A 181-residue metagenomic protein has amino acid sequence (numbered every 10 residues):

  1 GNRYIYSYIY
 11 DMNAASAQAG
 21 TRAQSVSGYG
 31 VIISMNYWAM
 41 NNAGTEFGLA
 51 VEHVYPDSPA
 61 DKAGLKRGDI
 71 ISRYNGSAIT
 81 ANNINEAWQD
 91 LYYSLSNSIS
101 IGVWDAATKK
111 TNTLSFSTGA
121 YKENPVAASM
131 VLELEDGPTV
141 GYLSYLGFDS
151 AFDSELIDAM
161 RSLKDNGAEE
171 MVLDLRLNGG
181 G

Functional and structural regions predicted by a protein language model:
G1-G48, S98, V103-A128: Extended, small/polar residue-biased N-terminal targeting/export presequences and adjacent propeptide/linker tracts
D11-N13, S58, N83: Helix N-cap and loop-to-helix transition residues
Q18-G20, A50-P59, R73, W88 (+2 more regions): Second-shell loop/turn segments in exported
R22-S27, N42-T45, L65-K66, Y92-L95 (+2 more regions): Extracellular/periplasmic catalytic domains that process cell-envelope and extracellular macromolecules
Q24-R73, S77-T80, D149-E155: PDZ/PDZ-like domain segments forming the peptide/carboxylate-binding groove, activating on the N-terminal beta-strands
G48, N85-W88, D153-M160: Extracytoplasmic/secreted envelope proteins and their assembly/folding machinery, especially bacterial periplasmic
I70-G102, A106: PDZ domains, with a preference for the canonical peptide-binding region formed by the helix
G102-G181: Cleft-lining beta-strand/loop regions that shape enzyme active-site pockets
